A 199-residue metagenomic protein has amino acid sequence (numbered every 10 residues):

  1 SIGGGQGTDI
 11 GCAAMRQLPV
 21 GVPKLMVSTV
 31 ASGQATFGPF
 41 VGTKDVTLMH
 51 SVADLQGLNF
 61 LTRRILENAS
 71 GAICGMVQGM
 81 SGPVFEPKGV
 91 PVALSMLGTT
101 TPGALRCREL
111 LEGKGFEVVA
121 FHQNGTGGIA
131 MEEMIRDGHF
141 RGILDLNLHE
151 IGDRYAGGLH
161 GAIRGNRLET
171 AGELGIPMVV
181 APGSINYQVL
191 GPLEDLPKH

Functional and structural regions predicted by a protein language model:
I2-I10, A31-S32, A93-G103, N124-T126 (+2 more regions): Gly/Ser/Thr-rich loops at beta-strand to alpha-helix junctions that form or flank small-molecule/cofactor-binding
G5-V20, A104-R108, G157-A162, N166-R167: Short Gly/Thr/Asp-enriched flexible loops that form oxyanion-binding sites at enzyme active sites
I10-F40, T47-H50, V119-Q123, N166-P182: Short, acidic/small-residue loops that bind anionic groups at enzyme active sites
Q17-G21, V52-L55, A72-P83, L110-K114 (+3 more regions): Change "in soluble alpha/beta enzymes" to "in soluble alpha/beta proteins
S32-G42, I129-M134, N186-P197: Glycine-rich, charge-decorated loop segments at or immediately adjacent to ligand/cofactor-binding or catalytic sites
Q34-T99: Cap/lid and interdomain-hinge subdomains that line or gate substrate/regulatory clefts in soluble alpha/beta enzymes
P87-I129, E133-R136: Glycine-rich phosphate/diphosphate-binding loop of Rossmann-like nucleotide-binding domains
D145-H199: A glycine- and small/hydrophobic-rich beta-loop-beta segment that serves as a flexible "lid/hinge" or phosphate-binding
